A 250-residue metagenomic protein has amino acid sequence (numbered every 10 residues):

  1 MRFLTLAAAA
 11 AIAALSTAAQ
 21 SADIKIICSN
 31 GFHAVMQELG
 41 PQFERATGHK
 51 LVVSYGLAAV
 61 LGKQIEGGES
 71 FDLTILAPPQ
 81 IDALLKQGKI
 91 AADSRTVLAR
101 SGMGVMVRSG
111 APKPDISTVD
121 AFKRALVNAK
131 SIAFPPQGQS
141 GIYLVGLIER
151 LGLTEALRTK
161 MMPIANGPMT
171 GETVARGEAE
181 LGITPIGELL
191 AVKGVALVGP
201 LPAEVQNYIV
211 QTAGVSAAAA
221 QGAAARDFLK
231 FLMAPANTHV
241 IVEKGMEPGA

Functional and structural regions predicted by a protein language model:
M1-A8, A18: Bacterial N-terminal signal peptides that target proteins for export
R2-T5, A13, M162: Residues at the start of alpha-helices and the adjacent loop-to-helix junctions
I12-Q20: C-terminal segment of classical bacterial N-terminal signal peptides
Q20-G67, I75-S101, M106-A250: Exported/periplasmic ABC-transporter solute-binding proteins
